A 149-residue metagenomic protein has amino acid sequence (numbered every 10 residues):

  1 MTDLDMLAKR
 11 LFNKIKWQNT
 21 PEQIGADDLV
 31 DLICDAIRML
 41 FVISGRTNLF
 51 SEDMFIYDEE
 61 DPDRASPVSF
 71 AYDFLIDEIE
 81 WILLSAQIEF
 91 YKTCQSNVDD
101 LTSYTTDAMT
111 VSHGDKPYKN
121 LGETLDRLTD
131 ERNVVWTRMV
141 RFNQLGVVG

Functional and structural regions predicted by a protein language model:
M1-S69, R127, E131-G149: Conserved short "hinge" loops at termini or chain/domain junctions
K9, K14-K16, K92, K116-K119: Context-gated lysine
G45, L49, L84-V98: Short, solvent-exposed secondary-structure capping/transition elements
I56-F70, N97-V111: Short, exposed interaction segments that mediate macromolecular assembly or regulatory contacts
V68-E89: Elongated alpha-helical scaffolds
T102, M109-T137: Amphipathic alpha-helical binding modules
